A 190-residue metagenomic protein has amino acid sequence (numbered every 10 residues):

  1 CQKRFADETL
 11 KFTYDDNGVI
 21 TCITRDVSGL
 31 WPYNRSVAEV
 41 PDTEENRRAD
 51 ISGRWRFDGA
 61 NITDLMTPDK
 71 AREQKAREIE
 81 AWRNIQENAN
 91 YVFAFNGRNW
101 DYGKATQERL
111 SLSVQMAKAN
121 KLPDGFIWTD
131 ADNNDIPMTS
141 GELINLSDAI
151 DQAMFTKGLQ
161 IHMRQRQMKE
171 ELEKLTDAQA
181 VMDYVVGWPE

Functional and structural regions predicted by a protein language model:
C1-T9, D15-N46, D58-E190: A preference for well-ordered globular domain cores that mediate specific macromolecular interactions or catalysis
I51, F57: Short, cationic Gly/His-enriched loop motifs
